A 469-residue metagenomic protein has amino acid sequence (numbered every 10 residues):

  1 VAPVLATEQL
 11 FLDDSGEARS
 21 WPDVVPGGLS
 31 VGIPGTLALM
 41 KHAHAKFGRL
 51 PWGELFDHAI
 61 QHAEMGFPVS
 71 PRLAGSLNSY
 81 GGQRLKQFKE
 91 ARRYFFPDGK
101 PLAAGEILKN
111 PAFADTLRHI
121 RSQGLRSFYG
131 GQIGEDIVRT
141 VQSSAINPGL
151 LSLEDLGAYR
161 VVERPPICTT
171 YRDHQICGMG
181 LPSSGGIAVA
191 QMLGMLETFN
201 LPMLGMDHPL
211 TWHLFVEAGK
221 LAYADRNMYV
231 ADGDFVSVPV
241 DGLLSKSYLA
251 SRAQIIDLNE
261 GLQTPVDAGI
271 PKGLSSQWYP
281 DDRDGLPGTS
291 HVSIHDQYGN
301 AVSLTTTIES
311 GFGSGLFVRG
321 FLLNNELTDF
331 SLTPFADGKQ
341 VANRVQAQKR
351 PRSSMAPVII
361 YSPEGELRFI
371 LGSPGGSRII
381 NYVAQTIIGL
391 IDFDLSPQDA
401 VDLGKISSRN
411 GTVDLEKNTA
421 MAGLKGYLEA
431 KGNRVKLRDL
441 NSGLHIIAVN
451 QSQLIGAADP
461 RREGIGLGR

Functional and structural regions predicted by a protein language model:
V1, L5, Q9-L12, N147-S152 (+3 more regions): Active-site rim segments in enzyme catalytic domains, especially the processed small/beta chain of N-terminal
V1-G130, G134-S184, L244, I255-L258 (+2 more regions): Noncatalytic scaffold domains of N-terminal-nucleophile
A38-K46, Q123-G130, E135, G194-E197 (+1 more regions): Alpha-helical support elements that line or immediately flank enzyme active sites and cofactor-binding pockets
G53-E64, E135-R139, M206-K220, P397-S407: Short, well-structured alpha-helical segments that form the helix of a local strand-helix-strand
V162-E163, L286-T289, S353-M355: Short, small/polar residue-rich loop motifs at catalytic or cofactor-binding pockets
T198-T307, D459: Internal maturation/activation junctions in enzymes
Y298, Q348-R350, V383, D392-D439: Extended C-terminal subregions enriched in glycine
